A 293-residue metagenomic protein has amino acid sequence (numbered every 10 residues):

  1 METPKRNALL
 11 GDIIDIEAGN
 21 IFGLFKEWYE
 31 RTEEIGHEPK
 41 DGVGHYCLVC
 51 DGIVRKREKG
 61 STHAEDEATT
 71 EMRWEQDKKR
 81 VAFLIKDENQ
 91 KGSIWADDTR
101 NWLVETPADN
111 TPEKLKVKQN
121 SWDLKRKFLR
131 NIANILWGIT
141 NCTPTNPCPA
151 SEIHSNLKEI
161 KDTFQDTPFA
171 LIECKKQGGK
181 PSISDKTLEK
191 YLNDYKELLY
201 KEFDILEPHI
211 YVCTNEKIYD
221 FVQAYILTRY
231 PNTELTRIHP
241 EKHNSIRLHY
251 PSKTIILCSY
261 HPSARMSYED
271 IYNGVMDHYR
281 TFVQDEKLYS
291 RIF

Functional and structural regions predicted by a protein language model:
M1-E17, D185-Y200, Y219-F293: C-terminal capping/extension of enzyme domains
P4-L206, E216: A polyanion-binding, active-site-adjacent surface
H209: Conserved acidic residues
